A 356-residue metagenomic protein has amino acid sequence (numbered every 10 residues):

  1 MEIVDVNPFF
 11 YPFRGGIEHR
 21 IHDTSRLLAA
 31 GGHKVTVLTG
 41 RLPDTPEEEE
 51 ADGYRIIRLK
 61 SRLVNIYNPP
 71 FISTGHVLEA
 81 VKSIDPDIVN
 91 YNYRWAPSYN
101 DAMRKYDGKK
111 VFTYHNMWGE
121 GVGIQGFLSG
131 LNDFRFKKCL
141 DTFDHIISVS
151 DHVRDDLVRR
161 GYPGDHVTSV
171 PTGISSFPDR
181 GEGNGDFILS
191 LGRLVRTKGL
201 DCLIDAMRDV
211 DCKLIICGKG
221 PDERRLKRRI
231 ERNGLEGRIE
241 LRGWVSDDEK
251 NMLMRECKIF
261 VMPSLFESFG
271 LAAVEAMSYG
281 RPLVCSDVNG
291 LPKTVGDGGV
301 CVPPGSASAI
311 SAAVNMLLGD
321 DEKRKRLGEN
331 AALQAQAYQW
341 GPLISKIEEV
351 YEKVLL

Functional and structural regions predicted by a protein language model:
V4, R180-I215: Conserved donor-binding/catalytic core segment of Leloir-type glycosyltransferases
I88-G108, F112-G119: An aromatic- and histidine-rich active-site surface loop
W118-T142, S176: Nucleotide-sugar donor phosphate/pyrophosphate-binding loop at the beta->alpha transition of glycosyltransferases
H152, G173: Carbohydrate-associated surface elements
W244-V245, M252-C257: Short alpha-helical donor nucleotide-sugar binding micro-motif in glycosyltransferases
L265: Aromatic "clamp/platform" in nucleotide-sugar-dependent glycosyltransferases that forms part of the donor/acceptor
P282-C285: Short hydrophobic beta-strand element within catalytic cores of glycosyltransferases and related nucleotide-activated
V300-A307, M316-D321: Conserved acidic donor-binding segment of nucleotide-sugar-dependent glycosyltransferases
